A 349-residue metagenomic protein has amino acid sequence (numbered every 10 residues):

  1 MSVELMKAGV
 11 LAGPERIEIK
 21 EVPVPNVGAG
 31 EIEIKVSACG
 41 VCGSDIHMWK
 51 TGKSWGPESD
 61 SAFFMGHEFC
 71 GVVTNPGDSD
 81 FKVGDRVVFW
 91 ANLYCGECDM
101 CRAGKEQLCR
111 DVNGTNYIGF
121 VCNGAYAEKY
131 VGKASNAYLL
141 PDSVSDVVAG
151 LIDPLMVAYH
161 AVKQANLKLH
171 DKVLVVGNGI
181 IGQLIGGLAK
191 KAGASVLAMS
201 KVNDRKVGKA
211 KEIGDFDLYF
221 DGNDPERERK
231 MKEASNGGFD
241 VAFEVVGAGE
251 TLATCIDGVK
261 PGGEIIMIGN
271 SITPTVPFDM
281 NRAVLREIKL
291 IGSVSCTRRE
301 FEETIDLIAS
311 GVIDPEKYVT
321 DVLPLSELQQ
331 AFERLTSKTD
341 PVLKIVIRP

Functional and structural regions predicted by a protein language model:
M1-A8, G249, A253-D257, R298-P349: C-terminal hydrophobic helical "lid"/dimerization subdomain of Rossmann-like NAD(P)H-dependent oxidoreductases
A8-N26, G43-N75, V88-F89, C109-N123: N-terminal glycine-rich cofactor-binding segment
P25-C39, S54-R102, P141-S143: Glycine-rich beta-strand-centered segment in the early N-terminal region that forms part of a ligand/cofactor-binding
G28, K82-V83, K168, K260 (+1 more regions): Residue-level recognition of short, solvent-exposed, well-ordered loop/turn junctions that link secondary-structure
H67, C95-V176: NAD(P)H dinucleotide-binding glycine-rich loop of Rossmann-like/cofactor-binding domains, especially the beta1-alpha1
P141-D224: Mid-domain Rossmann-like dinucleotide-binding core that forms the NAD(H)/NADP(H) cofactor-binding site
A165, V207-K289: Glycine-rich cofactor phosphate-binding loops and adjacent beta1-alpha1 units of small-molecule cofactor enzyme domains
V202-N203, S271, C296: Residues in the short beta-alpha loop(s) of Rossmann-like NAD(P)-binding domains
